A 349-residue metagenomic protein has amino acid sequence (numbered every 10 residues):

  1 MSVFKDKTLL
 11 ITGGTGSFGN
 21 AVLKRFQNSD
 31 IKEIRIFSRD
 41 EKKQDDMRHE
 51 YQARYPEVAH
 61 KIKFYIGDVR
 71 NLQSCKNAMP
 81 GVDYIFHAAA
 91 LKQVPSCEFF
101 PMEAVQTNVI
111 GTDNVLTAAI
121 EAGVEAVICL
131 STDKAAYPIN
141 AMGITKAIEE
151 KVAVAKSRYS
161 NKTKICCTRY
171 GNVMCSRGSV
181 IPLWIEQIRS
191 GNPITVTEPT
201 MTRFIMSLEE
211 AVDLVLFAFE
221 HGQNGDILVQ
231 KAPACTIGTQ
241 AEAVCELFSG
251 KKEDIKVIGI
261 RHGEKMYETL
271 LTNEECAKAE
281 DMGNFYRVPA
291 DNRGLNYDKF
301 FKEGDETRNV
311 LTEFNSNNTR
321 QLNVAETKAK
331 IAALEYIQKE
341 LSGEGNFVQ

Functional and structural regions predicted by a protein language model:
V3, V115, E121, K151-N172 (+1 more regions): Strand-loop microenvironment adjacent to phosphate/nucleotide-handling motifs in alpha/beta enzyme folds
K7-S29: N-terminal Rossmann NAD(P)H-binding glycine-rich loop of SDR-like oxidoreductase domains
T12, M79-A88, C129: Rossmann-fold scaffold of SDR-type NAD(P)-dependent oxidoreductases
D30-K43: Conserved glycine-rich Rossmann-like NAD(P)H-binding loop of the short-chain dehydrogenase/reductase
S38, Y65-I66, Q106, E198 (+1 more regions): Conserved residues in the N-terminal Rossmann fold of short-chain dehydrogenase/reductase
K63-Y84: Conserved Rossmann-fold cofactor-binding substructure of NAD(P)-dependent oxidoreductases
F64, A104, I165-T168: Hydrophobic/aromatic anchor residues within beta-strands of the central parallel beta-sheet of Rossmann-like
H87, L91-K151, A155: Conserved Rossmann-fold NAD(P)-dependent oxidoreductase catalytic core, especially the SDR/UDP-sugar
